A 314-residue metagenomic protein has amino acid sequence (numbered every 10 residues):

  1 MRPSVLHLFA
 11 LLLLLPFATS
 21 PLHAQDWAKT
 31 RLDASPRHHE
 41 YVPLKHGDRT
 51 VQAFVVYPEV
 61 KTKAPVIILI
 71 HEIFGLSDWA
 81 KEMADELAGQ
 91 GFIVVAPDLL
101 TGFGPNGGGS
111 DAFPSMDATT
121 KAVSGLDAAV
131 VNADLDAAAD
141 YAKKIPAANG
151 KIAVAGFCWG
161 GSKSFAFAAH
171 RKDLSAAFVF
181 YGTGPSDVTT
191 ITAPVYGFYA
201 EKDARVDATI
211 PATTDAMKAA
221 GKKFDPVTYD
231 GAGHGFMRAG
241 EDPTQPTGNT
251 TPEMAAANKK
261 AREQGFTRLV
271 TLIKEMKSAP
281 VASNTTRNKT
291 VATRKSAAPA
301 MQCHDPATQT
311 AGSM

Functional and structural regions predicted by a protein language model:
H7-S20: Bacterial N-terminal signal peptides
L22-A24: Boundary at the C-terminal end of the N-terminal hydrophobic targeting segment
A28, L32-S35, Y41-K144, G240-A255: Serine-hydrolase catalytic machinery in alpha/beta-hydrolase-like enzymes
M83, D207-M217, Y229: Short alpha-helix in the alpha/beta-hydrolase fold that links the catalytic acid
L135-T192: Primarily recognizes the serine-hydrolase "nucleophile elbow" in alpha/beta-hydrolase and SGNH/GDSL folds
G197-Y199: Short beta-strand/loop motif that positions the catalytic acidic residue of the alpha/beta-hydrolase fold
E201-D207, H234-G235: Acidic catalytic loop of the alpha/beta-hydrolase fold
K223-M314: C-terminal catalytic histidine-bearing segment of alpha/beta-hydrolase fold enzymes
